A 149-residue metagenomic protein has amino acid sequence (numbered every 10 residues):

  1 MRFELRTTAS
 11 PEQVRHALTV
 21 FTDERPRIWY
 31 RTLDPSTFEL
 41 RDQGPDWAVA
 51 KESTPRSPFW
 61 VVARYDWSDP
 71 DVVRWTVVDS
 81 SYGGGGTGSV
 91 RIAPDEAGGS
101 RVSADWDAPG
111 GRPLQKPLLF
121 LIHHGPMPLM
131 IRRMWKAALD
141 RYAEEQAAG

Functional and structural regions predicted by a protein language model:
M1-P45: Hydrophobic ligand-binding cavity/cleft-lining segments
M1-R2, P58-V62, G84-S89: Short, surface-exposed coil-to-beta transition loops
T8-E12, D42-Q43, D66-D71, R91-R101: A short, structured loop/turn motif at beta-sheet edges
V20-F21, P45-W47, D69-T76: Short Pro/Gly-enriched beta-strand edge/turn motifs at strand-loop
L33-E39, K136-G149: Short, highly charged C-terminal tails/helix-capping segments
E39, W47-V49, V72-R74, R101-S103: General beta-strand recognition
A48-P55, R74-S80: Short beta-strand segments that buttress and anchor functional surface loops
T76-R133: Beta-strand/loop substructures that line and gate deep hydrophobic ligand-binding cavities in soluble
